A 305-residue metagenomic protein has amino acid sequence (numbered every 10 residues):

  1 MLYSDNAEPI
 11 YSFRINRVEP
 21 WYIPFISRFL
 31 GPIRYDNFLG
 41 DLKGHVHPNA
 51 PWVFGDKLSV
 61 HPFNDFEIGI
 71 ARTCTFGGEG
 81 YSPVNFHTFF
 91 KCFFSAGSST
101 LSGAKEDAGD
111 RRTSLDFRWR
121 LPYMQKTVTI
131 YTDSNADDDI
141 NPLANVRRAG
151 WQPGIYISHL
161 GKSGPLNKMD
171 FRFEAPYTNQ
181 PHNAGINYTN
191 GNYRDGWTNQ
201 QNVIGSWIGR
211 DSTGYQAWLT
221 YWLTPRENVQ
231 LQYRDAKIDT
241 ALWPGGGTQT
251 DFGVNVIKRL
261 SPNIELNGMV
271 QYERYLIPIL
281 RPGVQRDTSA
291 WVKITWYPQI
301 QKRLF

Functional and structural regions predicted by a protein language model:
M1-S12, V18: Aromatic-lined, polymer-binding surfaces characteristic of secreted/periplasmic polysaccharide-degrading enzymes
S12, L58, K258, M269 (+1 more regions): Outer-membrane beta-barrel "beta-signal"
S12-W197, R210-A217, W222, Y233-L242 (+1 more regions): Signature for the C-terminal beta-barrel architecture of outer-membrane proteins
E19, N202-I208, G253, Q271: Extracellular/periplasm-exposed beta-strand and loop segments of Gram-negative cell-envelope proteins, dominated by
F173, L219, V256, G268 (+1 more regions): Hydrophobic, well-ordered secondary-structure elements that form the walls of internal hydrophobic environments
W243, P278-P282: Flexible, solvent-exposed loop segments that connect beta-strands
Q249-I279: C-terminal structured domain segments
